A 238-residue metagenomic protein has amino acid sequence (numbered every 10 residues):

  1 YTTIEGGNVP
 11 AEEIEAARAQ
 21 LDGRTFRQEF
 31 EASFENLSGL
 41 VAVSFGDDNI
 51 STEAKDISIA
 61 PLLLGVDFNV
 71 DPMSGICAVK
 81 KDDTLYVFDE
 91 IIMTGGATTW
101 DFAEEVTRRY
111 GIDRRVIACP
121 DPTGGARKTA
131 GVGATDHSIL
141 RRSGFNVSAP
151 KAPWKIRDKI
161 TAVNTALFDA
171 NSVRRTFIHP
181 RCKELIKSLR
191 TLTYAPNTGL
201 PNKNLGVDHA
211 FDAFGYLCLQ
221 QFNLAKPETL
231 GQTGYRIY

Functional and structural regions predicted by a protein language model:
Y1, F30, G75, A118 (+2 more regions): A residue-level signal for conserved active-site and pocket-lining positions in enzyme catalytic cores
T3-V66, D71: ATPase catalytic-site recognition across NTP-hydrolyzing enzymes
M73-V79: Short beta-strand scaffold segments in enzyme catalytic cores
D82-P201, L224-Y238: Mg2+-dependent endonuclease catalytic cores in nucleic-acid-processing enzymes, primarily RNase H-like
P201-T229: Acidic, Mg2+-coordinating catalytic module of metal-dependent nucleases/exonucleases that use a two-metal-ion mechanism
